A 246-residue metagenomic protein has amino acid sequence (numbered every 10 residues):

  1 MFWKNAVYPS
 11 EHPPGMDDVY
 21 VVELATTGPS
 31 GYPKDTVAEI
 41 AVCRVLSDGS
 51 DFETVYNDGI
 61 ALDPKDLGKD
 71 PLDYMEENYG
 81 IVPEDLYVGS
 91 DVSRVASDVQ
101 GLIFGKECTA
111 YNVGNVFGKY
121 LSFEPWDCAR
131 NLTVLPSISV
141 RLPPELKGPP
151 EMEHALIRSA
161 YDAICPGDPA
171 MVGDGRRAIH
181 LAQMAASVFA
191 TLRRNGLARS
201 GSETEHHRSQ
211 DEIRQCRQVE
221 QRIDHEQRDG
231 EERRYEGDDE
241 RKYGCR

Functional and structural regions predicted by a protein language model:
F2-S122, D162-P166: Conserved non-catalytic scaffold segment of RNase H-like nuclease domains
V22, Y79, D127, A155 (+2 more regions): Single, functionally critical "micro-switch" positions that shape active/binding sites and transmembrane helices
R44, A163-P166, A185, H207 (+2 more regions): Compositionally biased non-globular segments, especially hydrophobic aliphatic-rich helices of signal peptides
K65-K69, D73, K147-R158: Alpha-helix N-cap/helix-start motif at coil-to-helix transitions, marked by capping-box chemistry
F104, F117-G118, E124-S137: Glycine/proline-rich loop-helix segments at beta-alpha junctions forming the active-site rim of enzyme cores
K106-K119, E151-T204: Acidic, Mg2+-coordinating catalytic module of metal-dependent nucleases/exonucleases that use a two-metal-ion mechanism
A129-M152: Short alpha-helix plus adjacent loop in nuclease-associated cores
S200-R246: Short, strongly patterned local motifs
